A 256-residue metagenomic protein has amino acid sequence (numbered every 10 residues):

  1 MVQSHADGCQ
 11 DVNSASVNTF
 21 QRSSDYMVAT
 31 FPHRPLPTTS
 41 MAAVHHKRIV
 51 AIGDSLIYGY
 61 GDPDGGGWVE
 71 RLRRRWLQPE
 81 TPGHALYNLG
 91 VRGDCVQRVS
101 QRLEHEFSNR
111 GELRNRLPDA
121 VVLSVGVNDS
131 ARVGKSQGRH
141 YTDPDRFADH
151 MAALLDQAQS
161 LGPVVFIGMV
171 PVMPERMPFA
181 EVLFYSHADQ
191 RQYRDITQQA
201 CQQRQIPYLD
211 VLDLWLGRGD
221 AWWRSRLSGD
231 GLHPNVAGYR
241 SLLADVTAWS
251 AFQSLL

Functional and structural regions predicted by a protein language model:
V2-H5, S16: Ser/Thr/Pro/Gly-rich low-complexity, intrinsically disordered segments
Q3, V12, Y26, T39-S40: Short, intrinsically disordered, low-complexity terminal segments
V12, T19-R22: Repetitive helical segments and hydrophobic/amphipathic motifs
D25, V69, S250-Q253: A short hydrophobic/aromatic micro-motif that marks alpha-helical segments and, especially, helix-coil
M27-R92, Q97-R98, E104-R116, V121: Serine-esterase "nucleophile elbow" of acetyl-processing enzymes
Q101-L256: Alpha-helical cap/lid subdomain in secreted, periplasmic, or secretory-pathway luminal O-acyl-processing enzymes
